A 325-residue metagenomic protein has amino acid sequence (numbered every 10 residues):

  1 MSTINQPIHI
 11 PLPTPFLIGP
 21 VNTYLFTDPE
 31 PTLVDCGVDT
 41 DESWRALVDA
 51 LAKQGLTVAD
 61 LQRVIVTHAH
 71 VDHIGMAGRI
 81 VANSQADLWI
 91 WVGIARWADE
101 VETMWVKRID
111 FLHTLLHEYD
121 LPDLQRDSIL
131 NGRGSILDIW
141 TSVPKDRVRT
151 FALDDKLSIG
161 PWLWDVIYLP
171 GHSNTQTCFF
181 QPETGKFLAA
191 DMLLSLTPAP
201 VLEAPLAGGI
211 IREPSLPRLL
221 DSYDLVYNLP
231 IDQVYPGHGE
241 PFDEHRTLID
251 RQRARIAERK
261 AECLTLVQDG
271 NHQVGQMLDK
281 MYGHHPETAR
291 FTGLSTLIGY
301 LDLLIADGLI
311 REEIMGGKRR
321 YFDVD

Functional and structural regions predicted by a protein language model:
S2-Q54, F179-S195: Conserved beta-strand hairpin/beta-sheet module of binuclear metal-dependent hydrolase folds, prominently
T3-P11, G134-W140, G160-W162: Short Pro/Gly-enriched beta-strand edge/turn motifs at strand-loop
G19, E42-W44, A52-L157: Active-site HxH/HxHxD metal-binding segment of metal-dependent hydrolases
L25-T27, S158, D165, C178-F180 (+1 more regions): Short, well-ordered beta-strand micro-motif
F26, D35, H68, I80 (+9 more regions): Divalent metal-coordination and catalytic microenvironments
T32-V34, I65, L88, K186-L188 (+1 more regions): Residue-level marker for buried hydrophobic side chains located in beta-strands that build the well-ordered beta-sheet
V38-T40, L163-A254, K260: Metallo-beta-lactamase
A261-D325: C-terminal regulatory/interaction regions
